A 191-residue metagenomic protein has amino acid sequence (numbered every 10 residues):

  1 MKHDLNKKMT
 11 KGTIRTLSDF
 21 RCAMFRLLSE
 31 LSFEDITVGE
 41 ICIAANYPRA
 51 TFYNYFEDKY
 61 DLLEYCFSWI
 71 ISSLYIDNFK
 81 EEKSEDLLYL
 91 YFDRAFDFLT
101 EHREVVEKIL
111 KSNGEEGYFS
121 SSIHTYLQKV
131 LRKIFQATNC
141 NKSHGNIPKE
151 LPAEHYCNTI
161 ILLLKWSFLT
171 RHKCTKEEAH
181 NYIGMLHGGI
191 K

Functional and structural regions predicted by a protein language model:
M1-L31, E40, A44: Basic, helix-initiating cap at the start of DNA-binding domains
T16, F20-L28, L74, A95 (+2 more regions): Short hydrophobic clusters on alpha-helical segments that form packing/core surfaces in small helical domains
L27-D61: Helix-turn-helix
T37-V38, C66-Y75: Short, basic, alpha-helical segments at the C-terminal edge of helix-turn-helix-like DNA-binding modules
N78-V105: Hydrophobic alpha-helical connector segments
E116-N141, E150-I161: Amphipathic alpha-helical packing segments from all-alpha helical-bundle domains
Q136, C157-N158, L162-K191: C-terminal peripheral helix-coil segments that are non-catalytic and often amphipathic
